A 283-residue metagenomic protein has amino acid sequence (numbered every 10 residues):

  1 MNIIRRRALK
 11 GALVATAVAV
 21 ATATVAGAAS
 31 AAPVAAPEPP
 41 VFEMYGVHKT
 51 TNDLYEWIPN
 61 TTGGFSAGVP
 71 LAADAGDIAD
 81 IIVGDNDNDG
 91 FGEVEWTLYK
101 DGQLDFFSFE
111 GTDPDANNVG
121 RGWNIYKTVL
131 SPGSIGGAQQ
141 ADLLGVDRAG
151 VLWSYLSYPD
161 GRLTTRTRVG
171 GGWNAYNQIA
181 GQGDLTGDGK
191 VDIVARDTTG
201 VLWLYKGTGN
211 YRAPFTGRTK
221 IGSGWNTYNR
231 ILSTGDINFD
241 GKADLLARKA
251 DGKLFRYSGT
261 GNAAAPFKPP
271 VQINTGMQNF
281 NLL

Functional and structural regions predicted by a protein language model:
N2-L283: Trp/Gly-enriched beta-strand/coil motifs that build multi-repeat beta-propeller-like domains and related W-rich binding
